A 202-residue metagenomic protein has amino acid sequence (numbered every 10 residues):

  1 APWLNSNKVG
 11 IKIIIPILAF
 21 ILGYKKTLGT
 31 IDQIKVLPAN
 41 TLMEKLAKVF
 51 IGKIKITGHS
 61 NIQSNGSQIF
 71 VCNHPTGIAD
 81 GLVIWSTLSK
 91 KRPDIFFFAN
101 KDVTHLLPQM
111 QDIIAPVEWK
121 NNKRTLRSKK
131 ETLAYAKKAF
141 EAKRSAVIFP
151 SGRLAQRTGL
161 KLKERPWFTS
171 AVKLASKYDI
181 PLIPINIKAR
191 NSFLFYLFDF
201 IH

Functional and structural regions predicted by a protein language model:
A1-V71, G81-V83, R92: Membrane-anchoring hydrophobic helices of lipid-metabolizing enzymes
Y24, Q68-T125: Catalytic core of membrane glycerolipid acyltransferases/transacylases, capturing the structured, soluble-facing
D32, K45-I51, H74, N122-R127 (+1 more regions): Short, flexible loop segments at the rims of nucleotide/cofactor-binding pockets, characterized by
T87, K138, K173-L174: Hydrophobic/aromatic ligand-binding patch that stacks against planar heteroaromatic rings of cofactors or nucleotides
N122-T132, E164-T169: Active-site glycine-rich loop that binds ribose-phosphate moieties when present
A139-R153: A structural motif
S145, T158-H202: A cross-family acyltransferase "interaction/gating" segment
